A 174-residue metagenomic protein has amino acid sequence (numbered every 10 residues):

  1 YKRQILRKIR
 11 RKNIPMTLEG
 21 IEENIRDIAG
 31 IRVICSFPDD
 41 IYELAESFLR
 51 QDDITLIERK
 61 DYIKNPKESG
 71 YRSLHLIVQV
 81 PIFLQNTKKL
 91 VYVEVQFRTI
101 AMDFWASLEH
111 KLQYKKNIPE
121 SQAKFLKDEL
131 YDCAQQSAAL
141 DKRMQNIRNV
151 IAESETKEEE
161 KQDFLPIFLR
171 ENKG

Functional and structural regions predicted by a protein language model:
Y1: Conserved small/polar residues in nucleotide/adenosyl-binding loops
R7-I21: Short amphipathic beta-strand starts and helix->beta connectors
R11, P15, R50, Y114 (+2 more regions): A structural signal for alpha-helix termini and helix-coil/disorder junctions
G20-I28: Short, charge-patterned binding micro-sites
E22, C35-N146: Long beta-strand-rich cores associated with HINT superfamily self-processing modules
I28-C35: Terminal, regulation- and interaction-focused segments at domain boundaries
L140-G174: Intrinsically disordered, low-complexity acidic/polar and Pro/Ser/Thr-rich regulatory regions that often function as
